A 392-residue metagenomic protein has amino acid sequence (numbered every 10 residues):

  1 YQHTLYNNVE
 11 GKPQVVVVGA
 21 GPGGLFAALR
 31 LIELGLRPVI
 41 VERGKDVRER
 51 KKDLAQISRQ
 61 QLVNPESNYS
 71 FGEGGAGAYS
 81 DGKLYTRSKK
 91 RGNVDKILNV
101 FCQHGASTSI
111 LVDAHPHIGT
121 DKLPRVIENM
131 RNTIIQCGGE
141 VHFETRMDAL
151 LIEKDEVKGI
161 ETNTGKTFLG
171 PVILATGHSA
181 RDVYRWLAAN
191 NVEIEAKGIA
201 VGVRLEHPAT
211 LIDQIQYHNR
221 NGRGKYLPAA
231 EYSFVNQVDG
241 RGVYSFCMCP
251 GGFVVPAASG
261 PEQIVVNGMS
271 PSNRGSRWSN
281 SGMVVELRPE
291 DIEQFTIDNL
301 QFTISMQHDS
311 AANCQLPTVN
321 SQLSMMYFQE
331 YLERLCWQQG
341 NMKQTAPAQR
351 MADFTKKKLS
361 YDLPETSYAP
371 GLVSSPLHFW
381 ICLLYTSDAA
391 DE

Functional and structural regions predicted by a protein language model:
G11-A20: Beta1/beta-strand and adjacent pyrophosphate-binding region of the FAD-binding site in flavoprotein oxidoreductases
V18, F168-G177: Short hydrophobic core segments
L36-L54: Glycine-rich FAD pyrophosphate-binding loop
E49, A55-E140, T145-R146, V203-R204: Conserved N-terminal/central alpha/beta ligand/cofactor-binding core
F143-E156: A conserved short coil-to-beta-strand element within the FAD-binding core of flavoproteins
S179-A189: Flavin (primarily FAD) binding-site architecture
A196-R288: Mid-to-C-terminal "cap/lid" subdomains and adjacent gly/pro-rich loops that border and regulate access to redox
I297, T318, Y385-E392: Conserved small/polar residues in nucleotide/adenosyl-binding loops
